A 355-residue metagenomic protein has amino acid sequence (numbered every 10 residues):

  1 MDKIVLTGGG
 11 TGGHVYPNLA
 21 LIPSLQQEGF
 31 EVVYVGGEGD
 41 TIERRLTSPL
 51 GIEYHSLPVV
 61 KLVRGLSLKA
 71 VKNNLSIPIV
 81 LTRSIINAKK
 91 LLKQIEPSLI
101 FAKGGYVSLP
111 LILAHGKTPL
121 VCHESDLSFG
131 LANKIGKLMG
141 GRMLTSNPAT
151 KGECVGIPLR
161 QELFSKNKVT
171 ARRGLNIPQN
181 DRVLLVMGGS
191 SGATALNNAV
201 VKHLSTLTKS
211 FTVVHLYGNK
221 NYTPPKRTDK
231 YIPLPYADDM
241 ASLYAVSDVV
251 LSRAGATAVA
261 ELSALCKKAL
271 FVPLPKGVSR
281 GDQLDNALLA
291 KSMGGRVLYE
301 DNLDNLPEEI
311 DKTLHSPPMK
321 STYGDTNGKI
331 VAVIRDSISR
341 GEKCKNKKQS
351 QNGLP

Functional and structural regions predicted by a protein language model:
K3, E31, G39, E53 (+1 more regions): Active-site-proximal region of nucleotide-activated glycan assembly enzymes, centered on histidine/acidic-rich loops
K3-T11, Q26-V80, E300-L303: Conserved nucleotide-sugar phosphate-binding/catalytic loop shared by glycosyltransferases and other
L6-L19, T194: A short, glycine/small-residue-rich beta-strand->loop->alpha-helix junction that serves as a flexible
D40-L46, L50, G65, K168-R173 (+4 more regions): Donor-nucleotide binding loops and adjacent catalytic segments primarily of GT-B fold Leloir glycosyltransferases
I52, T118-P119, D248-V249, C266-L274 (+1 more regions): Structural loop-to-beta junction motif characteristic of Rossmann-like glycosyltransferase folds
I86-F101, S108-V121, K134-L138: Glycosyltransferases and closely related glycan-assembly transferases that use nucleotide-activated donors
P97-L99, A245-A260, K267-K268: Acidic donor-binding loop of glycosyltransferase active sites
E308-K312, Y323-P355: C-terminal alpha-helical cap of glycosyltransferases
